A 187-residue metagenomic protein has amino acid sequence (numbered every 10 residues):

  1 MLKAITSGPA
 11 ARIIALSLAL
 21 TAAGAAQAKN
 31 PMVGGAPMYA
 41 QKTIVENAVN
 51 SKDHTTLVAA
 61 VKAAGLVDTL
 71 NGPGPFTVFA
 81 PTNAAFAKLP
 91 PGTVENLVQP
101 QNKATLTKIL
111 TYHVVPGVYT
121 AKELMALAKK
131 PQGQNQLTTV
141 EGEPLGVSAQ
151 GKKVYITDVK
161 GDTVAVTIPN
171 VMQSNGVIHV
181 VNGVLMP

Functional and structural regions predicted by a protein language model:
M1, A22-G24: Generic low-polarity alpha-helical segments
M1-I14: Bacterial N-terminal signal peptides that target proteins for export
K3-A4, A19, L137: A detector of low-complexity, intrinsically disordered, Ser/Thr/Gly/Pro/Ala-rich segments
R12-A22: Bacterial N-terminal signal peptides
A26-P187: Mature, structured domains of secreted/extracytosolic soluble proteins
